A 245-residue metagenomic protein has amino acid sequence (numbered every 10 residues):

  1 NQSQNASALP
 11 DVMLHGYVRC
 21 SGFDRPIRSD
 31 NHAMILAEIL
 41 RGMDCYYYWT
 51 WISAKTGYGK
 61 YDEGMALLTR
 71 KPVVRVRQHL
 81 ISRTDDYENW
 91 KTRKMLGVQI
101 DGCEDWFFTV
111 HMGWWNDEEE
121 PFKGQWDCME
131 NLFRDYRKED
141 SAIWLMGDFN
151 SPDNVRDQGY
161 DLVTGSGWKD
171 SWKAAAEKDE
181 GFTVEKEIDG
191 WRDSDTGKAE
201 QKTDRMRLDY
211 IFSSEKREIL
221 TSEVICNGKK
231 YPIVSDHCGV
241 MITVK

Functional and structural regions predicted by a protein language model:
N1-N5: Acidic helix-start/capping segments at beta-turn-to-alpha-helix junctions
L14-R28, A33-M34, E38-K245: Active-site regions of metal-assisted phosphoester/phosphodiester hydrolases, unifying DNase/endonuclease modules
